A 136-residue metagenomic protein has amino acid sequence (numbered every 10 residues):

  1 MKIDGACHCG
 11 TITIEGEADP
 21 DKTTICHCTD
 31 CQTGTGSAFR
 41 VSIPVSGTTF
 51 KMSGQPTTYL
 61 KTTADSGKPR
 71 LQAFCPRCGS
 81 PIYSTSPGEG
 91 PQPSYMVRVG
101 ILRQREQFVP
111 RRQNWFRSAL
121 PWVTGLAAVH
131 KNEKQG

Functional and structural regions predicted by a protein language model:
M1-A6, T11-G136: A short Gly-Trp-Pro
